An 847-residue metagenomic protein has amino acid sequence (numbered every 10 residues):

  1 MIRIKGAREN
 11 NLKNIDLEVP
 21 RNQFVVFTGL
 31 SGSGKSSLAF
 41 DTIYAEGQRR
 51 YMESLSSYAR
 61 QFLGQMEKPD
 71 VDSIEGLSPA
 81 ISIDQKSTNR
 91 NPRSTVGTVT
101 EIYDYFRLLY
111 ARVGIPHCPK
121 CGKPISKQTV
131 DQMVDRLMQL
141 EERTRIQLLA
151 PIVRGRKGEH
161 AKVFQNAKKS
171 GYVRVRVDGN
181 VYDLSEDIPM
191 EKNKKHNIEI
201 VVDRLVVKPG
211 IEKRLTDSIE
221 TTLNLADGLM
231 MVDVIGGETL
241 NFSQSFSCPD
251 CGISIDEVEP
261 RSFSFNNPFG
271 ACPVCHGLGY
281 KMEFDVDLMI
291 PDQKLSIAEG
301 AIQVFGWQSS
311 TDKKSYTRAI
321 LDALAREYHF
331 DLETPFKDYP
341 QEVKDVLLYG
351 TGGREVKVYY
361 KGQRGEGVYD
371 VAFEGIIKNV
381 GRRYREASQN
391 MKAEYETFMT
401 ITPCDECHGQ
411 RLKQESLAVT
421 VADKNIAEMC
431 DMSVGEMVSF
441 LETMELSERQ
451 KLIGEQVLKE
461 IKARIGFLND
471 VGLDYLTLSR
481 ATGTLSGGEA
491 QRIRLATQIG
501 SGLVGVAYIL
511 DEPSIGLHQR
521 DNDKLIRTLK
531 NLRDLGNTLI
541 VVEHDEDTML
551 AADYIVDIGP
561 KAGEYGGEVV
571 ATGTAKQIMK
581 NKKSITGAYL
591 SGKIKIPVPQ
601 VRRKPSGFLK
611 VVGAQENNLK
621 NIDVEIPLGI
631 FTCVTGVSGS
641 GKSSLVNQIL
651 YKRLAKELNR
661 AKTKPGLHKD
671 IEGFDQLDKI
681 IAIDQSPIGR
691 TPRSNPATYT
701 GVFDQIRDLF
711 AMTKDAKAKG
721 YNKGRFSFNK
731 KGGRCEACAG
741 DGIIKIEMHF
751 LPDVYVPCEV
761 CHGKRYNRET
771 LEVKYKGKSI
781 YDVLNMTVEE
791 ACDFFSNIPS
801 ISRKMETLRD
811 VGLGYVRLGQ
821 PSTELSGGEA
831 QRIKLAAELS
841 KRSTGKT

Functional and structural regions predicted by a protein language model:
M1-T847: Conserved phosphate-binding elements of NTP-dependent enzyme cores
